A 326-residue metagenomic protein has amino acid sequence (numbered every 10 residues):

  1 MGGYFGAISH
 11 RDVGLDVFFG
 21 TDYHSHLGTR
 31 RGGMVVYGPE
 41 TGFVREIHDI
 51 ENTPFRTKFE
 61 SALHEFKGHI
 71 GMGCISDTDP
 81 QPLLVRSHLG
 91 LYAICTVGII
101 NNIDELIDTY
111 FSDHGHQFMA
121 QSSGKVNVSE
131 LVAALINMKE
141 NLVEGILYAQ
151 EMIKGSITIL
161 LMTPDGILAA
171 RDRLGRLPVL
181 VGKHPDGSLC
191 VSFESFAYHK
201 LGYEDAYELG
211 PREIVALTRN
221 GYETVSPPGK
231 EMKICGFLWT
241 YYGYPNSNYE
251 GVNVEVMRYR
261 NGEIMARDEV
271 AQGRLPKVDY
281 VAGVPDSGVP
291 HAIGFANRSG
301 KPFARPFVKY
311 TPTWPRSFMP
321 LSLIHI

Functional and structural regions predicted by a protein language model:
M1, L238-W239, A292, G300 (+1 more regions): Generic intrinsically disordered, low-complexity segments enriched for polar/acidic and small residues
M1-G210, A216-D279, V284: Conserved short alpha-helical segments that host acidic/polar catalytic motifs at enzyme active sites
M34, F295-N297, K301-R316: Anionic-ligand anchoring segments at beta-strand to alpha-helix junctions in alpha/beta enzyme folds, i.e., glycine
L135-N137, F318-S322: Short, surface-exposed amphipathic charged segments that create phosphate/polyanion-binding patches used for binding
P276, V284-A292, N297-R298, K309: Long, K/E/R/D-enriched contiguous segments that form extended
I324-I326: Conserved small/polar residues in nucleotide/adenosyl-binding loops
